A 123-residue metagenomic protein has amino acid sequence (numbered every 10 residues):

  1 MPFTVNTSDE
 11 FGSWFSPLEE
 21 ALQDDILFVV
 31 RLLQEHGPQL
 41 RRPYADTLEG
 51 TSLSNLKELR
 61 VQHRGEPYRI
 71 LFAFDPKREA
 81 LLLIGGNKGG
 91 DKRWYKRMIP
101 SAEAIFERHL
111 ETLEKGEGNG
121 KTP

Functional and structural regions predicted by a protein language model:
M1-P67, P76-A80, N87-P123: Basic, Lys/Arg-enriched alpha-helical interface segments
